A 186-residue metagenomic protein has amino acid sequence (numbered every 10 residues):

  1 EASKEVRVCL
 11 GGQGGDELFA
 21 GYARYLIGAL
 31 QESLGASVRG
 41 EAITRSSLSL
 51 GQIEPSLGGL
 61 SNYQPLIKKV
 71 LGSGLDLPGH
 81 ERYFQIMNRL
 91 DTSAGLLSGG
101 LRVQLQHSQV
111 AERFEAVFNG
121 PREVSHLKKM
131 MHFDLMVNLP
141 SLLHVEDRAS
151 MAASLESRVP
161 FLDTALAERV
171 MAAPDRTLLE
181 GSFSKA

Functional and structural regions predicted by a protein language model:
E1-S108, R148-A186: ATP-dependent adenylate-handling active sites, centered on carboxylate activation for C-N bond formation
L10-G11, K128, P140-S141: Generic secretory/membrane-interface signal
H107-N119: A short, charged helix-loop
F118-G120, V124-S125, D147, A165: Hydrophobic alpha-helical segments with strong N-terminal bias
P121-D134, F183: Structural motif
D134-A149, V170: Short Ser/Thr-interspersed hydrophobic loop/turn segments at strand-loop and sheet-helix junctions that line or gate
